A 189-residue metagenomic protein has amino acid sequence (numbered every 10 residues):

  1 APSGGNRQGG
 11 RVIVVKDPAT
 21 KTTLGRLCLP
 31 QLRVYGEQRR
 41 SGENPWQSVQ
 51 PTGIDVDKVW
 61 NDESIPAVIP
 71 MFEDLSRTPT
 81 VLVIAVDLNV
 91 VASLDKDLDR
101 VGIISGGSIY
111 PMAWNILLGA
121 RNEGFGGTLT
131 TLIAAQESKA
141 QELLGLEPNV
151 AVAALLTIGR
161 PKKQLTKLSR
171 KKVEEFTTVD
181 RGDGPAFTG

Functional and structural regions predicted by a protein language model:
A1, I65-I69, A140-L143: Glycine-rich, charged/polar anion/phosphate-binding loops that engage phosphate groups from diverse ligands
A1-P2, Q8-I13, W114-N115, T128: Short beta-strand segments
G4-R7, E73-S76, N122, L144-P148 (+1 more regions): Solvent-exposed alpha-helices and their adjacent loops that cap or buttress functional pockets in soluble metabolic
Q8, V14-G106: Glycine/small-residue-rich phosphate/adenosyl-binding loop
P30-R33, E142-T157: Short, conserved aromatic-histidine micro-motifs
Q47-G53, A151-G189: C-terminal helix-cap and adjacent tail motif
T78-V81, E123, V152-A154: Generic beta-strand structural signal
L82-L88, L94-L143: Small-aliphatic-rich amphipathic alpha-helix that forms the alpha element of a beta-alpha
